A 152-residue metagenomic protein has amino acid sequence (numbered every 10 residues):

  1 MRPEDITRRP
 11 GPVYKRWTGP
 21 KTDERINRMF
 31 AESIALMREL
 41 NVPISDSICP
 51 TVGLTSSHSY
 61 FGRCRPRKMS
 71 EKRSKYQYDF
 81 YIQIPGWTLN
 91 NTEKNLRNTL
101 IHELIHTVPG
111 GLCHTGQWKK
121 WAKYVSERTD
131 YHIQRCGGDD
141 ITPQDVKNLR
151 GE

Functional and structural regions predicted by a protein language model:
M1-N98, T107-E152: Active-site-proximal or metal-binding-adjacent scaffold patches in catalytic folds
E103: Walker B catalytic acidic pair
